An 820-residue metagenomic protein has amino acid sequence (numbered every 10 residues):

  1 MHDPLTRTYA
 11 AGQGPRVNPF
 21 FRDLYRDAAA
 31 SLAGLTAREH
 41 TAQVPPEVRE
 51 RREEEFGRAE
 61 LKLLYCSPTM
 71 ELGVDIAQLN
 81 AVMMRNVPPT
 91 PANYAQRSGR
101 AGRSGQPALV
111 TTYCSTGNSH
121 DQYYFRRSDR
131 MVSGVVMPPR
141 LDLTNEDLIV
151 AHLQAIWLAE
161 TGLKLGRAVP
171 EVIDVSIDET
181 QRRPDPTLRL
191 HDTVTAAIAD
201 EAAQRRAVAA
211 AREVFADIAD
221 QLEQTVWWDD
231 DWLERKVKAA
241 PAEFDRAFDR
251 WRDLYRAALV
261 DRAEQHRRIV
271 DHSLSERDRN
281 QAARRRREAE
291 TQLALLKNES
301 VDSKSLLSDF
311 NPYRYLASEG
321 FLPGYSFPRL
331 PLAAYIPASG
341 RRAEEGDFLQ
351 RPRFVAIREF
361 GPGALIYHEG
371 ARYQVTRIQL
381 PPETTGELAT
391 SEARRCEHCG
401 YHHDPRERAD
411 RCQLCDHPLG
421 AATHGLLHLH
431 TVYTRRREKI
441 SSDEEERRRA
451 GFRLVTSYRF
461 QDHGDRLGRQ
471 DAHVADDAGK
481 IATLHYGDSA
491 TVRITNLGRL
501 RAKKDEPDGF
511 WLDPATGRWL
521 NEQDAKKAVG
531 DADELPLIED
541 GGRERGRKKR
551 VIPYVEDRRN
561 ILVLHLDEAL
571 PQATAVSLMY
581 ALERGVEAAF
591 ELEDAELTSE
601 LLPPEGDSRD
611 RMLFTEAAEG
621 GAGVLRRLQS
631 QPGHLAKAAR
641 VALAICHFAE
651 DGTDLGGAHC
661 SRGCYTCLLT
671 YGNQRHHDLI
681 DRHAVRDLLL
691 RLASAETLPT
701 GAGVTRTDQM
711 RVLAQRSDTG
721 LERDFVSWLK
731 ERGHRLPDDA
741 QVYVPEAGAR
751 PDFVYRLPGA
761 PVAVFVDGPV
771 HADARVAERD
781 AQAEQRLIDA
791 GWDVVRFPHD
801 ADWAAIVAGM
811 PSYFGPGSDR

Functional and structural regions predicted by a protein language model:
M1, D142, E146-G370, R377-Q379 (+1 more regions): Extended, highly charged accessory segments
M1-G57, E369, T376, P381-A393 (+1 more regions): Inter-lobe coupling/hinge segments of SF2-like helicase ATPases
V44-P46, M70-E71, V87-P91, G102-R103 (+6 more regions): Conserved nucleotide-binding/hydrolysis micro-motifs of P-loop NTPases
E60-L63: Loop/turn-to-beta-strand initiation segments
M70-N86, L109-T111: A short beta-strand element within the Helicase C-terminal
R100-D142: Conserved segment of the helicase C-terminal RecA-like domain
E587, H647-D651, L679-R820: Nucleic-acid endo/exonuclease domains
